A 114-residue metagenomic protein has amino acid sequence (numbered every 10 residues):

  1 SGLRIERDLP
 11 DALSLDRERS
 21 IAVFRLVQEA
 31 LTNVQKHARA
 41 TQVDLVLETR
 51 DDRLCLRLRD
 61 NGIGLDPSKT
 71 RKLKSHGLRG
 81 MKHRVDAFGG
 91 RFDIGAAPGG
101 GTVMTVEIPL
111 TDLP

Functional and structural regions predicted by a protein language model:
S1-P114: Coiled-coil dimerization/phosphotransfer module
